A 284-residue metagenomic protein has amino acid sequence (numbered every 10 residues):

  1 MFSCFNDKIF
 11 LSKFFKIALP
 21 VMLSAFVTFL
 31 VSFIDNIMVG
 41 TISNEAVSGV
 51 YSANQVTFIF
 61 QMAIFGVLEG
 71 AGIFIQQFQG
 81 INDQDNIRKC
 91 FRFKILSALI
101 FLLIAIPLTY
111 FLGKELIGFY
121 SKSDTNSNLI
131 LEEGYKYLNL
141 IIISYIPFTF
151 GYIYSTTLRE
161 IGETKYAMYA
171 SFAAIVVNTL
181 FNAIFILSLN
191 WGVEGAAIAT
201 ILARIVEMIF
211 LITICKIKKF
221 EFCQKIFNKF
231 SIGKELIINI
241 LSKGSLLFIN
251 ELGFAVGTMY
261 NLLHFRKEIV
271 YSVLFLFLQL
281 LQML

Functional and structural regions predicted by a protein language model:
M1-V21, I75-S144, N190-G244: Short alpha-helical transmembrane segments in multi-pass integral membrane proteins
S12-G72, Q76, S242-H264: Signature of the first transmembrane helix
A25-F29, M62, L102, I106 (+5 more regions): Residue-level hotspots within the lipid-embedded alpha helices of multi-pass solute transporters
L30-S48, I117-N128, I184-N190, F248 (+1 more regions): Helix-terminus/linker motif at the lipid-water interface of multi-pass membrane proteins
V47-Y110, F148-A167, V273-L284: Small-residue-rich hydrophobic transmembrane alpha-helices
N54-T57, F101, A173-N178, A199-E207 (+1 more regions): Transmembrane alpha-helical core residues of multi-pass small-molecule transporters, especially secondary transporters
I59-M62, N178-N182, M208-I212, L284: Hydrophobic transmembrane alpha-helices of multi-pass small-molecule transporters
D85, T157-A183, I198-I201: Alpha-helical transmembrane segments of multi-pass membrane transporters/permeases
